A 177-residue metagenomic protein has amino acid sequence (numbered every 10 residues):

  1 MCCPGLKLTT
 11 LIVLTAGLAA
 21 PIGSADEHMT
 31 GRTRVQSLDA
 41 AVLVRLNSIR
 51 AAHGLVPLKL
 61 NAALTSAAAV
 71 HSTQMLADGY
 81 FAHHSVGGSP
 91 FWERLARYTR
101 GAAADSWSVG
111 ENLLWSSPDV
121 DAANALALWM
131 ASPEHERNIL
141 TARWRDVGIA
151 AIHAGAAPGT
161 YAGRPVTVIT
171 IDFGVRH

Functional and structural regions predicted by a protein language model:
M1-T10: Bacterial N-terminal signal peptides that target proteins for export
T9-A19: Bacterial N-terminal signal peptides
I22-D26, V168: Boundary of Sec targeting at the N-terminus
D26-D78: A short alpha-helix/helix-coil micro-patch that ends at or immediately precedes a cysteine
S37, L55, P90, S108-G110 (+2 more regions): Extracytoplasmic
S66-D119, I139: Short, surface-exposed glycine/acidic/tryptophan-bearing loops
W115-H177: Disulfide-stabilized extracellular recognition modules
